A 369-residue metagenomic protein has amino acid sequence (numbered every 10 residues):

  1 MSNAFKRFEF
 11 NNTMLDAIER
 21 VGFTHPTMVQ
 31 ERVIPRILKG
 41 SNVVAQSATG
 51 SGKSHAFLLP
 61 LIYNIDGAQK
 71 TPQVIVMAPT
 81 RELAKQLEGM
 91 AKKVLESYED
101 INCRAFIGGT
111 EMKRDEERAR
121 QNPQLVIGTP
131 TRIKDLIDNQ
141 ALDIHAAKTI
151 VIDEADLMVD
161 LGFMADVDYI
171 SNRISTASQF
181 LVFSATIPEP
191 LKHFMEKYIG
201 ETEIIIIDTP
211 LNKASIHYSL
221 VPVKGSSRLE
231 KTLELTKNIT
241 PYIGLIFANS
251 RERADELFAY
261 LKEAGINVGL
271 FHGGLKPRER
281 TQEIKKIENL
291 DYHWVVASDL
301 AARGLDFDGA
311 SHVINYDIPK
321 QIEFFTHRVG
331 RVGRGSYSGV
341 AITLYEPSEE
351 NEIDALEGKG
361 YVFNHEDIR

Functional and structural regions predicted by a protein language model:
M1-Q46: Conserved pre-motif I regulatory segment
I34-V43, S54-Q69, K92-L95: Walker A/P-loop NTP-binding motif
K70-D138, A146-T149, I205, A259-F271 (+1 more regions): Conserved nucleic-acid-binding Ia/Ib motif block in the N-terminal RecA-like helicase ATPase lobe
P130, E154-A155, D299, G309 (+1 more regions): Walker B catalytic acidic pair
D143-T209, L356-E357: Post-DEXD/H (motif II) to motif III coupling segment of the RecA-like Helicase ATP-binding lobe
A146, R303-I318, V340-L344: A short beta-strand element within the Helicase C-terminal
S215-E263: Conserved interdomain hinge at the start of the Helicase C-terminal
V329-R369: Conserved segment of the helicase C-terminal RecA-like domain
